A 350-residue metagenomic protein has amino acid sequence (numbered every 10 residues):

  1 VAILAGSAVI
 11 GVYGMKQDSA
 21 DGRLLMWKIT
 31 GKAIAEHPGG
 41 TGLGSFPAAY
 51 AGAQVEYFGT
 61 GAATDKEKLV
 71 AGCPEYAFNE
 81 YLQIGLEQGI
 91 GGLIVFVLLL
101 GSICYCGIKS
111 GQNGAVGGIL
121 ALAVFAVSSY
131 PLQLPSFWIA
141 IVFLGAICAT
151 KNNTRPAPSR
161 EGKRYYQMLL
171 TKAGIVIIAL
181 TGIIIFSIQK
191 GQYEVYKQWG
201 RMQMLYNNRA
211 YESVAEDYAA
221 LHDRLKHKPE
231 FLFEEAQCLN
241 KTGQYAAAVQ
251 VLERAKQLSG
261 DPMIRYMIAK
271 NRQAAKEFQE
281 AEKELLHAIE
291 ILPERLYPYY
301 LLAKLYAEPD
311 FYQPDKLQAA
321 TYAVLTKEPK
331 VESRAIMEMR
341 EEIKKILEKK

Functional and structural regions predicted by a protein language model:
V1-L4, F96-L99, Q112-Y166: Transmembrane alpha-helices of multi-pass inner-membrane enzymes
A8-L25, I175-R209: Hydrophobic alpha-helical transmembrane segments in integral membrane proteins
K32, L43-L86: Interfacial juxtamembrane loops and adjacent helix segments that form the catalytic/substrate-binding surfaces
Q88-V116, L296: Hydrophobic transmembrane alpha-helices and their immediate junctions
W199-G200, E230-E234, M263-K270, L296-K304 (+1 more regions): Alpha-solenoid helical repeat scaffolds
V214, A248, A281, D315-L317: Single-residue signature of alpha-solenoid repeat helices
K226-H227, S259-G260, P293, P329: Short coil turns that delineate tetratricopeptide repeat
